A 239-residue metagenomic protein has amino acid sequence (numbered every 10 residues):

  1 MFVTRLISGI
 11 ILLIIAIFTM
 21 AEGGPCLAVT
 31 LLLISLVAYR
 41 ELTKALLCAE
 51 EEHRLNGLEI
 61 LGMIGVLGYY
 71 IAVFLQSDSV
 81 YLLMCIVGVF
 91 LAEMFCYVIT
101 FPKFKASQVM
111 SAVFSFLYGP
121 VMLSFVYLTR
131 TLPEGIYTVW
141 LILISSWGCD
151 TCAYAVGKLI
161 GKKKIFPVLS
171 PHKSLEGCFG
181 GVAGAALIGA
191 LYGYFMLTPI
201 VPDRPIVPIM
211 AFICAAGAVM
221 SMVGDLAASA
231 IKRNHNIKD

Functional and structural regions predicted by a protein language model:
F2-A216: Membrane-embedded alpha-helical bundles of polytopic integral membrane proteins
A215-V223: Hydrophobic transmembrane alpha-helical segments of multi-pass transport and channel proteins
A227-D239: Interfacial helix-loop-helix junctions of multi-pass membrane proteins
